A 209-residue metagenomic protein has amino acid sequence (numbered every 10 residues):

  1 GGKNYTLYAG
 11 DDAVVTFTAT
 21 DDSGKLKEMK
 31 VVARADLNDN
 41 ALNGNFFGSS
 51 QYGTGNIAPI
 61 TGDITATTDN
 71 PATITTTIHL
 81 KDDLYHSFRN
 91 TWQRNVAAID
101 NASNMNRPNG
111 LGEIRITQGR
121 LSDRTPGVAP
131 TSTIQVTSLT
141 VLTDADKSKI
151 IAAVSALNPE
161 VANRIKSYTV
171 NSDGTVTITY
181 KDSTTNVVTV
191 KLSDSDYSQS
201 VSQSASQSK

Functional and structural regions predicted by a protein language model:
G1-K209: Intrinsically disordered, low-complexity segments of exported/surface proteins
